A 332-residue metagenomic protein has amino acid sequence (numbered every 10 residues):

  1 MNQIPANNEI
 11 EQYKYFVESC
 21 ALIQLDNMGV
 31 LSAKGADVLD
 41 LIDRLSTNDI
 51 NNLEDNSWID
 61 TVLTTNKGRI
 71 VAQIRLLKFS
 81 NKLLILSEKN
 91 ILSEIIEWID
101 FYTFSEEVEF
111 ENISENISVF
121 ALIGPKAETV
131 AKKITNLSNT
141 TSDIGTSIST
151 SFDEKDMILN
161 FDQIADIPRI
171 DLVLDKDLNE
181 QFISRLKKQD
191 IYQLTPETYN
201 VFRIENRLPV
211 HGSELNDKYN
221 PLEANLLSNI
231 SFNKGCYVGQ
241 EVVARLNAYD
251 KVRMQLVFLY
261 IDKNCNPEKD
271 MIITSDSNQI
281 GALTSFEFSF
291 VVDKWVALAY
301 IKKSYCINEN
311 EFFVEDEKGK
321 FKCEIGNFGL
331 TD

Functional and structural regions predicted by a protein language model:
M1-E11, V108-L256, Y260, P267 (+2 more regions): Glycine-rich, acidic
M1-V71, L77: Acidic, proline/glycine-enriched N-terminal capping motif
E9-E18, T61-Q73, T103-E106, T150-N160 (+1 more regions): Short amphipathic beta-strand starts and helix->beta connectors
S32, L77, L86, V173-D175 (+2 more regions): Short hydrophobic/aromatic beta-strand micro-patches that form the beta-sheet surface supporting nucleotide- or nucleic
D37-I42, L92-I95, A127-A131, D177-R185 (+2 more regions): Short, conserved charged micro-motifs
T65-E97: Long, hydrophobic/aromatic-enriched structural stretches that serve as scaffold segments
I74, F202, A224-I230, Y237-Q240 (+1 more regions): Glycine-rich, small/acidic residue-mixed loop/short-helix segments
E88-L92, W98-N112: A generic, well-ordered mixed alpha/beta core segment in the N-terminal half of proteins
